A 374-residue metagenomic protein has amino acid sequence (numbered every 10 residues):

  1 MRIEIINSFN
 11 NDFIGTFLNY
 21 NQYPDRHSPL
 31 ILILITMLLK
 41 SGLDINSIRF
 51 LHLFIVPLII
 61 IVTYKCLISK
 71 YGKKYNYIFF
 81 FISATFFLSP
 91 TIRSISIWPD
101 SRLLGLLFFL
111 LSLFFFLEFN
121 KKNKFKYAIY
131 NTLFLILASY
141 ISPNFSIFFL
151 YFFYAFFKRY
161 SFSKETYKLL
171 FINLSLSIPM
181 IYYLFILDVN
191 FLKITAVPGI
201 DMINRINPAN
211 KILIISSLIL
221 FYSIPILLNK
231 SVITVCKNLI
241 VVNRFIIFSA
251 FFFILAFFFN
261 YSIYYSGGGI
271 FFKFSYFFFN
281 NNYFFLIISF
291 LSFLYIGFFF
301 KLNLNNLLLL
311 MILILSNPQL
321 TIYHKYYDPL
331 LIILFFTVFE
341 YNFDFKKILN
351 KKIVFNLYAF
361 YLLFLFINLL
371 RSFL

Functional and structural regions predicted by a protein language model:
D12-I33, K40, I45-V56: Membrane-proximal lumenal/periplasmic loop motifs of glycosylation machinery
S47-G72, L111: Transmembrane-helix motifs of polytopic, lipid-linked glycan transferases
T63-L88, L106-L107, K126: Transmembrane-helix signature of polytopic, membrane-embedded enzymes that assemble or transfer cell-envelope glycans
Y71-K73, L110-Y130, A138, Y160-F162 (+1 more regions): Membrane-interface transmembrane helices that cradle and orient dolichyl/undecaprenyl
I82-S83, F115, K126-P143, F149-F152 (+2 more regions): Membrane-interface alpha helices of multi-pass inner-membrane proteins
S94-L104, Y323-H324: Short acidic/glycine- and proline-prone juxtamembrane loop motifs at membrane-interface regions of multi-pass membrane
Y154-A155, R159, E165-I270, F364-S372: Membrane-lumen/periplasm interface segments of specific transmembrane helices in polyprenyl phosphate-linked
I240-F251, N303-L313, D344-N368: Signature aromatic-anchored transmembrane alpha helix within multi-pass, membrane-resident enzymes that catalyze glycan
